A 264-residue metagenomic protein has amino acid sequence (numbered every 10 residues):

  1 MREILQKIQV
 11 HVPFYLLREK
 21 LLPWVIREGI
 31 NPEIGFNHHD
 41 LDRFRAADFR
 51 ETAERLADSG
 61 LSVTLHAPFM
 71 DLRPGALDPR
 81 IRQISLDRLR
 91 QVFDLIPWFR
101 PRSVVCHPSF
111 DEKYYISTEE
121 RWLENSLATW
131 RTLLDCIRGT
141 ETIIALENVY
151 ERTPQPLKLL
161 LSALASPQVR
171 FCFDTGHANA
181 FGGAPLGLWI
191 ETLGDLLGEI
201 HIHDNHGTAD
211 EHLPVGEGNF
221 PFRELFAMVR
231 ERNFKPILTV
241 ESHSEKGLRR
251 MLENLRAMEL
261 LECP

Functional and structural regions predicted by a protein language model:
M1-Q91, E262-P264: N-terminal pre-domain/capping segments
R2-K7, E19-P23, R102, P154-R170 (+1 more regions): Histidine-acidic metal/acid-base catalytic patches
Q6-V12, P32-I34, V63-H66, V104-C106 (+4 more regions): Hydrophobic faces of well-ordered beta-strands that scaffold small-molecule active sites in alpha/beta enzyme cores
H11-K20, F36-D48, R73-A76, K113-I116 (+4 more regions): Acidic-and-aromatic substrate-binding clefts and catalytic sites of carbohydrate-active enzymes
E28, A57-S59, F99, G139-T140 (+2 more regions): Helix C-cap/helix->beta junction micro-motif
A46-E51, I81-L89, E119-W130, G183-T192 (+1 more regions): Charged helix-capping and loop-helix junction motifs
T52-H66, M70, S126-G139, F222-A227: Alpha-helix-loop-beta-strand connector modules within alpha/beta enzyme cores
G75-R170: Active-site acidic/histidine proton-transfer and metal-coordination neighborhood in alpha/beta enzyme cores
